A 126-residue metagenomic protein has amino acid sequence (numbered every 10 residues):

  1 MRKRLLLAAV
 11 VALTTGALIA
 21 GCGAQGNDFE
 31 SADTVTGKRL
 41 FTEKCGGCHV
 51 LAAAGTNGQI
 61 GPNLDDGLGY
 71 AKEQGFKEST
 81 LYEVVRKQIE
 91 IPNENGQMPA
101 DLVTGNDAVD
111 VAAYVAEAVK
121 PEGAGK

Functional and structural regions predicted by a protein language model:
M1-V10: Bacterial N-terminal signal peptides that target proteins for export
L18-G21: C-terminal motif of bacterial Sec signal peptides marking the signal peptidase cleavage site
G23-G26: Bacterial signal peptide processing site
E30-L51, K87: Sequence/structural segment immediately N-terminal to covalent heme-attachment motifs in c-type and related
R39, G58-Q59, D65-V119: Extracytoplasmic electron-transfer domains, predominantly the class I c-type cytochrome c fold
A54-G55: Short, non-ligating residues that shape and space the ligands of small metal-coordination modules and catalytic
A124-K126: Short, solvent-exposed mixed-charge patches
